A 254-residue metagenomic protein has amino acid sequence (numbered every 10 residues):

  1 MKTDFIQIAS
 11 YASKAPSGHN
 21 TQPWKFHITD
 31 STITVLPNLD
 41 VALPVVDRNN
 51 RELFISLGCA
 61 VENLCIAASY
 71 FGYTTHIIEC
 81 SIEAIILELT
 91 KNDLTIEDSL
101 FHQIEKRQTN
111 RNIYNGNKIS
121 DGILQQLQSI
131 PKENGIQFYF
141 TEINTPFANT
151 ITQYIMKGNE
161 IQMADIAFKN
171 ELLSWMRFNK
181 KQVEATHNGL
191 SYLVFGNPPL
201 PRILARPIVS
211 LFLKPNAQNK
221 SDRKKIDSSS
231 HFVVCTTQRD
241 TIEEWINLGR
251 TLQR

Functional and structural regions predicted by a protein language model:
M1-R254: Acidic, surface-exposed loops and disordered segments
